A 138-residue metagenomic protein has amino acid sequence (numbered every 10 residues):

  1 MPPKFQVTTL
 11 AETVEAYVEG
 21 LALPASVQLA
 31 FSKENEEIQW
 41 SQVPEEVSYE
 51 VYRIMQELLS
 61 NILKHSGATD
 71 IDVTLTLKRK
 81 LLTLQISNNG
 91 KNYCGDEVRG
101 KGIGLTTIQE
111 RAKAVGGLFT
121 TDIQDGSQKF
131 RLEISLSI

Functional and structural regions predicted by a protein language model:
M1-I138: Coiled-coil dimerization/phosphotransfer module
